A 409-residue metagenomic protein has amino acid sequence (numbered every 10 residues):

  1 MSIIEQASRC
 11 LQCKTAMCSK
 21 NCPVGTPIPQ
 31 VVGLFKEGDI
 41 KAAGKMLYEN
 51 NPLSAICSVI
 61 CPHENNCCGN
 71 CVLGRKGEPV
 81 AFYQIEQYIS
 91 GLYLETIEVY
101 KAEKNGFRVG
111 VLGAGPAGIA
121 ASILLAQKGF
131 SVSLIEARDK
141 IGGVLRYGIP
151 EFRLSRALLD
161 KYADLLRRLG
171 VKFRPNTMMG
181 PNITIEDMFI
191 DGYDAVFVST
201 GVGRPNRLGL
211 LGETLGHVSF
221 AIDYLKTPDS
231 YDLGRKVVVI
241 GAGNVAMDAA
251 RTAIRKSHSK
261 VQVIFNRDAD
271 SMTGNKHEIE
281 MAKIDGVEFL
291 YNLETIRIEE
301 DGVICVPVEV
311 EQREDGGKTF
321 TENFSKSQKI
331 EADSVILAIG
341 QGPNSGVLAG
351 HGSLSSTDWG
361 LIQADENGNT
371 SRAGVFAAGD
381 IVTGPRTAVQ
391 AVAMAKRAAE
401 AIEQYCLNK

Functional and structural regions predicted by a protein language model:
M1-R108, F189, V198-T214, E294 (+8 more regions): Ferredoxin-type iron-sulfur electron-transfer modules and their immediate structural context
M17, P52, G115-P116, K140 (+2 more regions): Residue-level detector of alpha-helix initiation sites
E86-A102, K161-P181, P205-K256, S356-N367 (+1 more regions): Glycine-rich dinucleotide-binding loop and its adjacent helix/turn
F107-S131, A246-I254: N-terminal Rossmann-like FAD-binding beta1-loop-alpha1 element of flavoenzymes
S131-L134, R138-L169, A250-R297: Rossmann-like dinucleotide-binding cores of NAD(P)H-dependent redox enzymes
P175-D187, N292-G302: A conserved short coil-to-beta-strand element within the FAD-binding core of flavoproteins
T214-G234, G316-P385: FAD-site-proximal beta/loop scaffold in flavoenzymes
